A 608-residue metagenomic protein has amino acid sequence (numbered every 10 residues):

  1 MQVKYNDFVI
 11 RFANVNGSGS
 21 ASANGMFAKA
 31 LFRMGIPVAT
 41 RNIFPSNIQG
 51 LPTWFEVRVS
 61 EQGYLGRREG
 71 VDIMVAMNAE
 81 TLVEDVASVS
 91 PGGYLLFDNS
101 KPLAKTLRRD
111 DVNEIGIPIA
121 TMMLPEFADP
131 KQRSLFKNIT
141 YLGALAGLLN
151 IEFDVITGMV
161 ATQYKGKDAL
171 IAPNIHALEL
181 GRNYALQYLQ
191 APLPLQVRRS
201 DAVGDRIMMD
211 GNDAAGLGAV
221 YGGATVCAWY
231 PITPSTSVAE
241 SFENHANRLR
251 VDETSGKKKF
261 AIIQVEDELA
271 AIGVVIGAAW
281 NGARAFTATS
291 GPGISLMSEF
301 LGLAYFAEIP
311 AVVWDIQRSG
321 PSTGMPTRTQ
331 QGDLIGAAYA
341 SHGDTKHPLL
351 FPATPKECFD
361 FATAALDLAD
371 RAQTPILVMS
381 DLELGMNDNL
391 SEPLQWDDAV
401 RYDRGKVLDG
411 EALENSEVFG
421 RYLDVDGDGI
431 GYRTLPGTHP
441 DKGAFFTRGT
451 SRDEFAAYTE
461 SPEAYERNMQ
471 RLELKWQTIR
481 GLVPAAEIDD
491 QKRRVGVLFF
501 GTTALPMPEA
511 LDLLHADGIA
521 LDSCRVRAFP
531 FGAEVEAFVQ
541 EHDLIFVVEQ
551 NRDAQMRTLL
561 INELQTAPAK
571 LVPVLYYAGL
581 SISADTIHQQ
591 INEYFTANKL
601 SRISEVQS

Functional and structural regions predicted by a protein language model:
M1-G222, V226-A228: Active-site cofactor/cluster-binding pocket
M1-S18, G25, A30, G35 (+6 more regions): Thiamine diphosphate
G19, F27, L31-G35, A144 (+24 more regions): Structural signal for hydrophobic packing residues in well-ordered secondary-structure cores of soluble enzyme domains
P45-I48, P102-K105, M122-M123, T236 (+6 more regions): Short gly/pro/ser/thr-enriched loop/turn and capping motifs at secondary-structure boundaries
E69-V71, M77-T81, D85, V89 (+3 more regions): Phosphate/diphosphate-binding loops
V89-L95, D111-V112, F260, I309 (+2 more regions): A short helix->loop->beta-strand "cap" motif at the edges of active sites that frequently abuts
M208-G222, L366-S608: Flexible, low-complexity linker and terminal segments
